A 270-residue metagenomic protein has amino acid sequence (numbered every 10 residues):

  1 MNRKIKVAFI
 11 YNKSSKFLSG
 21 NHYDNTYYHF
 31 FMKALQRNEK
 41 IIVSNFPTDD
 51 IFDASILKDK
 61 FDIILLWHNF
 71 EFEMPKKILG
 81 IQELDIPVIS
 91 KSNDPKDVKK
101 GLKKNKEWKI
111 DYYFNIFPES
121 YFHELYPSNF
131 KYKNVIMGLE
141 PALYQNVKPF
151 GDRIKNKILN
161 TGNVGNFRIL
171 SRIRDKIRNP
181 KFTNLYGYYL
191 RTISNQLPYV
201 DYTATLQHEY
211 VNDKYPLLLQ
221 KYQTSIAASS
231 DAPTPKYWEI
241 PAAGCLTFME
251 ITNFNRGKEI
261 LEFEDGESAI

Functional and structural regions predicted by a protein language model:
N2-D59, W67-G80, P87-D265: Nucleotide-sugar donor-binding catalytic core of glycosyltransferases
A269-I270: Short acidic-hydrophobic, aromatic-tinged amphipathic segments that line or gate anion-handling sites
